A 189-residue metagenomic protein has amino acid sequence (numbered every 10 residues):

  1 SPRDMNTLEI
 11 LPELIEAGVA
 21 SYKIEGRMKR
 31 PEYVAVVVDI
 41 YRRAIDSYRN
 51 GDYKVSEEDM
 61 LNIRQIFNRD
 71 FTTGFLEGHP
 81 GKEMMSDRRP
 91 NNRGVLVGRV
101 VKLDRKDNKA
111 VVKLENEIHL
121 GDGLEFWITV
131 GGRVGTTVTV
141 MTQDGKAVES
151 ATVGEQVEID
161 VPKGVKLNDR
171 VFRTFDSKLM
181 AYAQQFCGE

Functional and structural regions predicted by a protein language model:
S1-E189: Surface-exposed amphipathic alpha-helical tracts and adjacent flexible/coil segments at the periphery of soluble enzymes
